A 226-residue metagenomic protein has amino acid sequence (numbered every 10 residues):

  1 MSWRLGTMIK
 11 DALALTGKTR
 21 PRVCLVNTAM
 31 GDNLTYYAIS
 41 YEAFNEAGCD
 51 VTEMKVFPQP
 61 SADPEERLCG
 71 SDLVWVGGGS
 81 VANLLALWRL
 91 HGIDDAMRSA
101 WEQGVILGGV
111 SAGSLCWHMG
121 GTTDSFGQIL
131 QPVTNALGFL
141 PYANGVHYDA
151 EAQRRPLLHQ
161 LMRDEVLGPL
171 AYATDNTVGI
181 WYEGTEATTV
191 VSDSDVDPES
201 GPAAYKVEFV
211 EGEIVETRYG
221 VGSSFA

Functional and structural regions predicted by a protein language model:
M1-K18, L25-A38, E42-E46, G121-T123 (+1 more regions): C-terminal and late-domain segments of enzyme folds
C24-V26, M30-N83, L87: Portal/gating segments that form or line small-molecule/metal binding sites
V51-T52, L107, P202-K206: Hydrophobic anchor at the start of a short beta-strand that flanks the dinucleotide cofactor-binding loop
G70, N83-E102: An acidic, phosphate/nucleotide-engaging active-site surface
W75-G78, M97-G120: Catalytic nucleophile loop
A82-N83, S114-W117, I180: Short gly/pro/ser/thr-enriched loop/turn and capping motifs at secondary-structure boundaries
